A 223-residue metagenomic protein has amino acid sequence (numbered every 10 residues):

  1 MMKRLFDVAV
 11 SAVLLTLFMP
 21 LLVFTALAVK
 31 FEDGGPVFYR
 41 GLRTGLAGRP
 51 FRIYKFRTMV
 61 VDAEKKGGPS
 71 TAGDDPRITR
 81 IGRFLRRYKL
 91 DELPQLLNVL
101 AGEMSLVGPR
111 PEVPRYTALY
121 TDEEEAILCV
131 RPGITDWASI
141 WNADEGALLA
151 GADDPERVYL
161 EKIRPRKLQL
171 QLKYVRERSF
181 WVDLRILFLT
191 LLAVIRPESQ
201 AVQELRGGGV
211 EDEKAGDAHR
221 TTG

Functional and structural regions predicted by a protein language model:
M1-A63, Y174-G223: A hydrophobic, helix-centered structural microdomain
S11, Y39, T79-R83, R115 (+1 more regions): Positions in alpha-helical segments
V23-L27, L42, R115-T117, T121-C129 (+1 more regions): Intrinsically disordered, low-complexity boundary segments flanking structured domains
T25, Y39-R40, G68, V107-P109 (+4 more regions): Short, hydrophobic secondary-structure boundary micro-motifs
Y39-R77, A138-Q169: Short, glycine-rich, amphipathic interfacial segments at transmembrane boundaries or analogous
A72-W137, L187: A short, structured surface patch at a secondary-structure boundary
L106, P111, L119, E125 (+2 more regions): Soluble, non-transmembrane catalytic domains of enzymes that act on hydrophobic metabolites at membranes
E124, L160-R166, Q171, R176-W181: Soluble extracytoplasmic domains of inner/organellar membrane proteins
